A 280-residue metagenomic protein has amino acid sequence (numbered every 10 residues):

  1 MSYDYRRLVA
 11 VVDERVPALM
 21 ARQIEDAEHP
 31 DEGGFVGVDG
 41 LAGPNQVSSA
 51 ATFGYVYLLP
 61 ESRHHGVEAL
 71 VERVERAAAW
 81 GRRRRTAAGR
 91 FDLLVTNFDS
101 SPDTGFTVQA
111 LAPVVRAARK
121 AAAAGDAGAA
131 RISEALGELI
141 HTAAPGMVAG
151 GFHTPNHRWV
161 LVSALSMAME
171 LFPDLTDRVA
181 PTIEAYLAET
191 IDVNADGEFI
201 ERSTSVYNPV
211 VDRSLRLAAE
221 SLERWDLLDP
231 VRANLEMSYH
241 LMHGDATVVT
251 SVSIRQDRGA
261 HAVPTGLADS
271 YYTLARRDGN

Functional and structural regions predicted by a protein language model:
M1-S48, E68, E72-R76, W80 (+1 more regions): Low-complexity, Ser/Thr/Pro/Gly-enriched N-terminal "stalk/linker" regions
Y3-Y5, F53-Y57, F91, Y186 (+4 more regions): Sequence-level detector for tyrosine residue identity
R6-V9, D13, P17-A21, G137 (+7 more regions): Generic detector of well-ordered alpha-helical segments enriched in charged/polar residues, highlighting helical
I24-F35, A87-R90, A195-G197, A246-T250: Glycine-centered small-residue hotspots that permit tight backbone geometry or close packing
V38-L228: Aromatic-lined, polymer-binding surfaces characteristic of secreted/periplasmic polysaccharide-degrading enzymes
W225-N280: Extended polysaccharide-engagement surfaces of secreted carbohydrate-active enzymes
